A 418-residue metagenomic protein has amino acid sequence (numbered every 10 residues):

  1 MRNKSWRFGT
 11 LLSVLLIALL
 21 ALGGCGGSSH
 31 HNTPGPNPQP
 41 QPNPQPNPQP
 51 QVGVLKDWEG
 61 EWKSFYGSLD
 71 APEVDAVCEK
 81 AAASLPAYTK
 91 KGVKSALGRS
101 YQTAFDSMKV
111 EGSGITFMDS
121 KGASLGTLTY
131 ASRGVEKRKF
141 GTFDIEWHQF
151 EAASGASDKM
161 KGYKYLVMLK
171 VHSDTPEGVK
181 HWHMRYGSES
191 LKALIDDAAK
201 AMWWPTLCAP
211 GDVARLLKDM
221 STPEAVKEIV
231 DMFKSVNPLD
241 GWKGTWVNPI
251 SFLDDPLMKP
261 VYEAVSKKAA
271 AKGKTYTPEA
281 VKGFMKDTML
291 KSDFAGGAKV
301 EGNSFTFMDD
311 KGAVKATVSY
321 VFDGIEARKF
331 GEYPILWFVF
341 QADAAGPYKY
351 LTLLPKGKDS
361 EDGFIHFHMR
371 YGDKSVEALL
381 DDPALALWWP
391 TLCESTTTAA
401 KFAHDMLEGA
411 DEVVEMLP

Functional and structural regions predicted by a protein language model:
M1-L12: Bacterial N-terminal signal peptides that target proteins for export
L12-A21: Bacterial N-terminal signal peptides
A21-Q45: Bacterial Sec-dependent N-terminal signal peptides
N47-E61, M232-V247: N-terminal helix-cap/turn-to-beta initiation motif at the start of protein domains
K63-I115, A156-K170, V247-S304, D343-D359 (+1 more regions): Short, solvent-exposed loop/hinge segments that bridge or flank secondary-structure elements
F105, V110-S235, I250-F252, A295-G296 (+1 more regions): Calycin-type beta-barrel ligand-binding domains and close structural analogs
